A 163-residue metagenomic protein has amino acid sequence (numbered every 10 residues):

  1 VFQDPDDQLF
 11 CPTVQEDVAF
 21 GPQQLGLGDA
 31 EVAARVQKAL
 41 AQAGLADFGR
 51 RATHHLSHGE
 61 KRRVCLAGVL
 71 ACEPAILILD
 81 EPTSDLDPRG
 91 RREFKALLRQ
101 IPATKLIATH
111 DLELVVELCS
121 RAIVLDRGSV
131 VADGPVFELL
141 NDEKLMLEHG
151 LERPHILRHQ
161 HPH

Functional and structural regions predicted by a protein language model:
A30-F48: Conserved ABC ATPase "signature" region
A52-L56, E60: Conserved ABC ATPase signature
L77-D80: Catalytic Walker B motif of ABC-type/P-loop ATPase nucleotide-binding domains
T109-H110: H-loop/switch region of ABC-family ATPase nucleotide-binding domains
V115-E117: A short, surface-exposed alpha-helical micro-motif characterized by mixed small hydrophobic and charged/polar residues
F137, N141-H163: ABC ATPase nucleotide-binding domains
